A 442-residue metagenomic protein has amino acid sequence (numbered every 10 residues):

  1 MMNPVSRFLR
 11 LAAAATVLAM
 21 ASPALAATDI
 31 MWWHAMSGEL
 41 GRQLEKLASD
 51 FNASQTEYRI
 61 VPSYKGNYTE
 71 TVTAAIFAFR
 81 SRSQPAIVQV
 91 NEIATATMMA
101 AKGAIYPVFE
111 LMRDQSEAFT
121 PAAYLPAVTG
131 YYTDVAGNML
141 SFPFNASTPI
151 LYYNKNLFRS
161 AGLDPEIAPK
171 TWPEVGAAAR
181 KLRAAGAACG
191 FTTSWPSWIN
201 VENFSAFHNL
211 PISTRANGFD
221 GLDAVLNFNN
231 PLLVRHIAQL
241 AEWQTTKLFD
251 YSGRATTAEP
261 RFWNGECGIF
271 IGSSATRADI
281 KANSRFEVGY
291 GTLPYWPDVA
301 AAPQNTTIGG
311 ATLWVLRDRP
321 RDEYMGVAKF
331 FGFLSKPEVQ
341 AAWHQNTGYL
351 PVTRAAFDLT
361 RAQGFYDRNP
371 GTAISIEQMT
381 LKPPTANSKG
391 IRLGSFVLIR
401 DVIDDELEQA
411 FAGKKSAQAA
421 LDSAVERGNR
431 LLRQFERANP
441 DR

Functional and structural regions predicted by a protein language model:
A27-S37, Y58-S63, I87, L140 (+1 more regions): Short, well-ordered beta-strand elements
D50-Y124, S160-G162, I167, R261 (+4 more regions): Extracytoplasmic "Venus flytrap"/periplasmic binding protein-like
A53-S54, G137, A161, A238 (+4 more regions): Extracytoplasmic/periplasmic substrate-recognition and gating elements
I93-I150, G176, E202-A206, L232 (+2 more regions): Hinge/lid segment of periplasmic solute-binding proteins
F109-Y124, A168, L210-R235, A282 (+4 more regions): Short, solvent-exposed loop/beta-turn-alpha elements that line the ligand-binding surface or hinge of extracytoplasmic
A123, G291, Q345-D405, Q409 (+1 more regions): Long, aromatic- and glycine/proline-rich binding clefts that accommodate carbohydrate-like moieties
T133-F144, P149, P173-V225, C267: Extracytoplasmic/periplasmic solute-binding protein
G176-K181, F219-S252: Glycine-centered hinge/linker elements that transmit conformational signals in sensory and ligand-binding systems
